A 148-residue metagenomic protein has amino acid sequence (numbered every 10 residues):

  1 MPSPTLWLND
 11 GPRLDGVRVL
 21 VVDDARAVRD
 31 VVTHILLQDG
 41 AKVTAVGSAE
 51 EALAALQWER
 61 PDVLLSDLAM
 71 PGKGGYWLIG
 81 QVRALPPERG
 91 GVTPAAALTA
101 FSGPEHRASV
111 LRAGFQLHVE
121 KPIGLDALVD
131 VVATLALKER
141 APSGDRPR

Functional and structural regions predicted by a protein language model:
M1-L20, T33, R89, D126-R148: Non-catalytic signal-transmission and effector/linker regions of two-component phosphorelay proteins
D30-Q38: Charged docking surfaces used in two-component/phosphorelay signaling
G40-G47, A55, V119: Short hydrophobic/Thr-rich beta-strand motif most characteristic of the beta2 strand and flanking loop of CheY-like
G47-E51, G74-G80: Acidic catalytic/metal-coordinating carboxylates
E59-L65: Active-site beta3 strand of CheY-like receiver
D67, T99: Active-site residues of response regulator receiver
M70, V82: Receiver (REC) domain active-site loop signature in two-component systems and cognate sites in sensor histidine kinases
P71-G72, G103: The feature encodes the CheY-like receiver
